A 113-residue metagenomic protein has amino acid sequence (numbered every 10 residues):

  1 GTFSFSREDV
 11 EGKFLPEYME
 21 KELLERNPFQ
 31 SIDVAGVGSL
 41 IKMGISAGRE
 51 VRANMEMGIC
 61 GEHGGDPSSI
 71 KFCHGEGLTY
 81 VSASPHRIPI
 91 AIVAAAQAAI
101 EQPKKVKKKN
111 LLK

Functional and structural regions predicted by a protein language model:
G1-K113: Non-catalytic helical/linker scaffolds that mediate oligomerization, partner binding, and domain coupling around large
